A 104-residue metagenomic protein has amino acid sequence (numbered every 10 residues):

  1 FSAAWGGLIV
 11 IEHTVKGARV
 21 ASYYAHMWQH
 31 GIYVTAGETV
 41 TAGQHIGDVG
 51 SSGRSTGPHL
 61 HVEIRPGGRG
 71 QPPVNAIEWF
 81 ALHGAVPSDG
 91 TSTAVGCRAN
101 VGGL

Functional and structural regions predicted by a protein language model:
F1-Q29, Y33, S55-H59, E63: Zn2+-dependent peptidoglycan hydrolase active-site motif and core
R19, I32-E38, E63-L104: Acidic, glycine-rich catalytic/binding loops that coordinate metals and/or anionic ligands
Y33-V49: Short, well-structured beta-strand-loop connectors
